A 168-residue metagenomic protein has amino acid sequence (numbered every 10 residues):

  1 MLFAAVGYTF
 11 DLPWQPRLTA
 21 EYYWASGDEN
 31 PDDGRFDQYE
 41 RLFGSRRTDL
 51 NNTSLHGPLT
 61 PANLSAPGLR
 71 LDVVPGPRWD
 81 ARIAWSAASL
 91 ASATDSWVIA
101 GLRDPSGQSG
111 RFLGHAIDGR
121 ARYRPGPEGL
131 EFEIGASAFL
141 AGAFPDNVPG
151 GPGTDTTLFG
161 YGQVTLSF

Functional and structural regions predicted by a protein language model:
M1-R82, S89-G107: Extracellular/periplasmic loop regions
L2, N63-P67, R111-I117, T154-G160: Residues that define the transmembrane beta-barrel architecture of outer-membrane proteins
L18-A20, L71, I83-W85, A121 (+2 more regions): Membrane-embedded beta-strand positions of outer-membrane beta-barrel proteins
G34, I83-S86, S96-V98, E133-A136 (+1 more regions): Composition- and surface-driven signal marking solvent-exposed, interaction-prone regions in large proteins
L55-T60, S106-G110, F144-G153: Outer-membrane beta-barrel domain signature
L71-P75, D80, I117-P127: C-terminal substrate/ligand-recognition segments
G119, P125, D155-F168: Outer-membrane beta-barrel "beta-signal"
P125-D155: C-terminal beta-signal and adjacent terminal beta-strands/loops of Gram-negative outer-membrane beta-barrel proteins
